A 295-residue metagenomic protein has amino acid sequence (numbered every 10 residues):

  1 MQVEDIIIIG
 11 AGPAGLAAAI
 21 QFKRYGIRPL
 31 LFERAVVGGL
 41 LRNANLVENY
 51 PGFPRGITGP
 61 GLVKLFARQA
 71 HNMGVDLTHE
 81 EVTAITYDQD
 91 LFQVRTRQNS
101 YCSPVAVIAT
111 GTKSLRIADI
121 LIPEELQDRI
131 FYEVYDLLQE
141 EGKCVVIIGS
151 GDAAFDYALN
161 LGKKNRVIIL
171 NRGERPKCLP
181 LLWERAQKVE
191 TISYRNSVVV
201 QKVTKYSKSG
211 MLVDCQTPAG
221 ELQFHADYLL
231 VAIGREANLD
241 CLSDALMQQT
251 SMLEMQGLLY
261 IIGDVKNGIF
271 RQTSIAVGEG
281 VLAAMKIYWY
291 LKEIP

Functional and structural regions predicted by a protein language model:
M1-I9, R24, V75-C144, D214-C241 (+2 more regions): FAD-binding core/adjacent interface of flavoenzyme oxidoreductases
V3, I8-R34, Y132-K177, E236-C241 (+1 more regions): Rossmann-like dinucleotide/flavin-binding elements
F22-K23, A44-V47, I120-E125, N160-G162 (+4 more regions): Short, glycine/charged-enriched secondary-structure capping and boundary segments
G38: Active-site catalytic microenvironments in core metabolic enzymes, especially phosphate/sugar-handling
R42-S100, P176-N196, K208: N-terminal Rossmann-like dinucleotide/flavin-binding domain of flavoprotein oxidoreductases that bind FAD/FMN
T83, Q201-T204: Conserved positions in beta-strands of structured domains
S100-S193, T204-S207: Predominantly flavin-linked oxidoreductase catalytic cores and closely associated redox partners
